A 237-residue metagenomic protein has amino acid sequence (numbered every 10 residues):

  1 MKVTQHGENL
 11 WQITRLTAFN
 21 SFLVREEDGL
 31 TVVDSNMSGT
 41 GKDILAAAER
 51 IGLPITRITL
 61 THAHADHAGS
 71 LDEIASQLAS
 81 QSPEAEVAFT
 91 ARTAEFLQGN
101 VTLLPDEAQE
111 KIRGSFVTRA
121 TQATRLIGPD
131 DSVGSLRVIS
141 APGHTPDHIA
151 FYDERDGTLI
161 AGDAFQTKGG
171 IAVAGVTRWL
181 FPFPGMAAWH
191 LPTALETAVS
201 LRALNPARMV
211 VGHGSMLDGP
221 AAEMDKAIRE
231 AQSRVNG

Functional and structural regions predicted by a protein language model:
M1-R50, F151-D163, T167: Conserved beta-strand hairpin/beta-sheet module of binuclear metal-dependent hydrolase folds, prominently
Q5-G7, R92-S140, T145, A188-W189 (+1 more regions): Metallo-beta-lactamase
A18, G41-K42, A68, S135 (+1 more regions): Structural motif corresponding to alpha-helix initiation and N-cap regions
T31-V33, T59, V87, T158-I160 (+1 more regions): Residue-level marker for buried hydrophobic side chains located in beta-strands that build the well-ordered beta-sheet
N36-S38, R137-P142, P146-P220: Metallo-beta-lactamase
G39-P129, R229: Active-site HxH/HxHxD metal-binding segment of metal-dependent hydrolases
D218-G237: Binuclear metal-ion centers of metallo-dependent hydrolases, dominated by the metallo-beta-lactamase
